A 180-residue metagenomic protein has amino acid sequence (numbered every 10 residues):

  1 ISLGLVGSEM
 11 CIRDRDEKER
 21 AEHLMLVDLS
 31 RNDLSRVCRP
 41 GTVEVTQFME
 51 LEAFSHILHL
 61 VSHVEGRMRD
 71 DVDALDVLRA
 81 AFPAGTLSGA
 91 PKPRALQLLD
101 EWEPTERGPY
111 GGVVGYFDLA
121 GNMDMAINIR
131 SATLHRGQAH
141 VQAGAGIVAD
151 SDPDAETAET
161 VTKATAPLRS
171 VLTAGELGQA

Functional and structural regions predicted by a protein language model:
I1-G7: Positively charged, low-complexity/disordered segments
S8-E9, R13-A180: Extended alpha-helical targeting/anchoring segments, especially N-terminal organellar/secretory targeting helices
